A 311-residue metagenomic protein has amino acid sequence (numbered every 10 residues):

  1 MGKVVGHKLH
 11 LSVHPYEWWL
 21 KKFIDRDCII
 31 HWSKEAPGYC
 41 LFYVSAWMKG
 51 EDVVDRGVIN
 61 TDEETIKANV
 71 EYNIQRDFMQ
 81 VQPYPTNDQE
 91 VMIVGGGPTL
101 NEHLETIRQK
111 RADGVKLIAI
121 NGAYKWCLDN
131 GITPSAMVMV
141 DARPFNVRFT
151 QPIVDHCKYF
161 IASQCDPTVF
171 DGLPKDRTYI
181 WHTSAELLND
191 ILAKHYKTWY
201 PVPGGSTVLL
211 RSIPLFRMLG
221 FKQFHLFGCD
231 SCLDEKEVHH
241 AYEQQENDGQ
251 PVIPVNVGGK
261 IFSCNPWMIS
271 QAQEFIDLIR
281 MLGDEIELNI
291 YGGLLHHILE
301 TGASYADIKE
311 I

Functional and structural regions predicted by a protein language model:
M1-G50: S-adenosyl-L-methionine-dependent methyltransferase catalytic module, highlighting the catalytic core
H14, G50-I311: Metal-ion/cofactor- or nucleotide/acyl-coenzyme-handling active-site neighborhoods
